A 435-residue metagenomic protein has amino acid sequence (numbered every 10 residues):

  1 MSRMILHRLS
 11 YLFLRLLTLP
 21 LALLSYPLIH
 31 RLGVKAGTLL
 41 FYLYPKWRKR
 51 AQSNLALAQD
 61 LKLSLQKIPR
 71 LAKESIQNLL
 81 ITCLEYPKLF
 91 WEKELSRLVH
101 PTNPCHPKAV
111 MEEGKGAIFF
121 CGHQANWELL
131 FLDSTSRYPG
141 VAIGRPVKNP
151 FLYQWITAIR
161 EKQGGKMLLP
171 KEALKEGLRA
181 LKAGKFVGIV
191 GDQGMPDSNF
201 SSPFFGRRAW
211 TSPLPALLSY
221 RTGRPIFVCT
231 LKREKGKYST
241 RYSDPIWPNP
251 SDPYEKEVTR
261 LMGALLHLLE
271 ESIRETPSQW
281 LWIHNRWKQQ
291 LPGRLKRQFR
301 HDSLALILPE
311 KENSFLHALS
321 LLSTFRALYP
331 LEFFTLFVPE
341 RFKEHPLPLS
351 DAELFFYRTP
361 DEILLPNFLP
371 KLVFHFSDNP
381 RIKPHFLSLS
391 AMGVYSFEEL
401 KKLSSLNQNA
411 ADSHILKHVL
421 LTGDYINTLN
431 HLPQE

Functional and structural regions predicted by a protein language model:
S2-C121, W155-T157, E332, G423-Y425 (+1 more regions): Membrane-anchoring hydrophobic helices of lipid-metabolizing enzymes
R48, P146-P150, R208-S212: Active-site metal-coordination segments of metallo-dependent hydrolases
N78, T82, E113-K171, D197-F200 (+2 more regions): Catalytic core of membrane glycerolipid acyltransferases/transacylases, capturing the structured, soluble-facing
K93-V99, R145, K162-L168, F205-G206 (+1 more regions): Short, flexible loop segments at the rims of nucleotide/cofactor-binding pockets, characterized by
F119, D378-L387: An aromatic- and histidine-rich active-site surface loop
L130-S134, G206, K383-S390: Short Gly/Thr/Asp-enriched flexible loops that form oxyanion-binding sites at enzyme active sites
P150-I156, N199, P360-P366, P384-H385 (+1 more regions): Short, charged, surface-exposed secondary-structure boundary motifs
K171-H317, L321-Y357, L364-D378, L389-Y395 (+1 more regions): Non-catalytic C-terminal accessory region of glycerolipid acyltransferases and related lyso-lipid remodeling enzymes
